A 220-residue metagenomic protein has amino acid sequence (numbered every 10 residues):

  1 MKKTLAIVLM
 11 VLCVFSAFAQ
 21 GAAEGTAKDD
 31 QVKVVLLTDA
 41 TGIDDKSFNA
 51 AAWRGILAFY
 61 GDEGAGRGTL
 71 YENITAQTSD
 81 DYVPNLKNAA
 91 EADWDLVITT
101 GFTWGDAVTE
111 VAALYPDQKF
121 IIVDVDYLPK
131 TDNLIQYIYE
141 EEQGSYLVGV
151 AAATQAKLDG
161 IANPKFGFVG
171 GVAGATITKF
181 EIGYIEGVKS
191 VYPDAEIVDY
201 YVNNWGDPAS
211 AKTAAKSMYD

Functional and structural regions predicted by a protein language model:
M1-V32: Short, low-complexity disordered leader/linker segments with a strong preference for bacterial N-terminal type II
Q20-D220: A residue-level marker of the well-folded mature domains of exported/periplasmic proteins
